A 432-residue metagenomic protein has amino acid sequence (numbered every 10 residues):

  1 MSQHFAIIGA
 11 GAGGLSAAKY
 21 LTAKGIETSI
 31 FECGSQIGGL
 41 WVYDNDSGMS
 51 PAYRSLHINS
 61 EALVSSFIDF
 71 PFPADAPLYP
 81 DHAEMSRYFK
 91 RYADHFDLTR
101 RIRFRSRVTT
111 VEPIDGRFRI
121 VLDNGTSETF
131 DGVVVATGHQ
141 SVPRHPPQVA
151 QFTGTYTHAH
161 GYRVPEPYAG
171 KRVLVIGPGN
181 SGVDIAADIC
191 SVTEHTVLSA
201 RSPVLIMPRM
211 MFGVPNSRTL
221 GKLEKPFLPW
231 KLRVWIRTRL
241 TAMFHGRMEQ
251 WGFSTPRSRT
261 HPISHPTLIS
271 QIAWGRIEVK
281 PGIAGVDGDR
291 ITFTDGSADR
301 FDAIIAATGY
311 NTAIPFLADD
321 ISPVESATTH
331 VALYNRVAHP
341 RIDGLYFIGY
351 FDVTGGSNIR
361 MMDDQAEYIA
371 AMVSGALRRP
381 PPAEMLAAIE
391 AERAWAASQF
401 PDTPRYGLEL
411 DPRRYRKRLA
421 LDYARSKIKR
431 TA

Functional and structural regions predicted by a protein language model:
S2-S55, S66-M210, G221-P382, A397-A432: Flavin (primarily FAD) cofactor-binding/catalytic cores of flavoenzymes
H57-S60: Flexible "cap/lid" subdomain of the alpha/beta-hydrolase fold that forms the substrate-access gate
G213: Short, surface-exposed amphipathic charged segments that create phosphate/polyanion-binding patches used for binding
A387-F400: Short, mixed-charge aromatic SLiMs
